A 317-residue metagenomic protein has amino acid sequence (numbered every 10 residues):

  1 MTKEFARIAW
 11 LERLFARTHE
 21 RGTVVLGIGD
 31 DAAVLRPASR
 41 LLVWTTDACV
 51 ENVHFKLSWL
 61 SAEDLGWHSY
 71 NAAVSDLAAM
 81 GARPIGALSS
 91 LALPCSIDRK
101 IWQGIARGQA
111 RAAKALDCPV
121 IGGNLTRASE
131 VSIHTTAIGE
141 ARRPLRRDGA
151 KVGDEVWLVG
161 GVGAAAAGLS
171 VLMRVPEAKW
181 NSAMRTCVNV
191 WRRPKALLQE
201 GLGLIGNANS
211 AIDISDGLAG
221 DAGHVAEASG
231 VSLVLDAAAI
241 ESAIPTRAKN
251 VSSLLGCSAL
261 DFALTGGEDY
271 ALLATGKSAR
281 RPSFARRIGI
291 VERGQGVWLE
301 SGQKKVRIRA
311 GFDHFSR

Functional and structural regions predicted by a protein language model:
M1-R317: Helix-biased detector of long, well-ordered alpha-helical tracts
